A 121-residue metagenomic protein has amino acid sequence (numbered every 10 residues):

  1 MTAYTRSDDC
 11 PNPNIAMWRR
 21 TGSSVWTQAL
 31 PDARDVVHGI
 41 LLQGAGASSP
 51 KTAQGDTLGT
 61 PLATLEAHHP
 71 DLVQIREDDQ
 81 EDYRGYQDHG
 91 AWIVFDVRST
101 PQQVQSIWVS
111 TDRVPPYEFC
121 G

Functional and structural regions predicted by a protein language model:
M1-P11, T64-D78: Short secondary-structure junctions
R6-T52, Q80-G121: Amphipathic N-proximal alpha-helical interface segments
A53-H68: Secreted/surface-exposed cysteine- and glycine-rich disulfide frameworks
